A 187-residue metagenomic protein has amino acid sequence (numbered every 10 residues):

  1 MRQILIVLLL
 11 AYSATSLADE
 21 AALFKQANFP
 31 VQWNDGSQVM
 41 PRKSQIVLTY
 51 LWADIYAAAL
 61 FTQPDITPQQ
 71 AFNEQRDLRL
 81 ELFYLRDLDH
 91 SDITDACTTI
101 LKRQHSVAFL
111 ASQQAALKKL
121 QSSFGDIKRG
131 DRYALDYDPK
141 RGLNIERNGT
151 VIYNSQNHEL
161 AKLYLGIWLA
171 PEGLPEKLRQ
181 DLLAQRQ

Functional and structural regions predicted by a protein language model:
M1-I4: Positively charged n-region of N-terminal signal peptides that target proteins for export
A11-T15: N-terminal signal peptide c-region/cleavage motif recognized by signal peptidases
D19-N73: N-terminal structural module
D65-K140: Mid-length scaffold segments of soluble, non-membrane domains
R147-G149: Short strand-turn-strand beta-turns centered on an Asx-Gly dipeptide
I152-L178: Flexible glycine-rich active-site/ligand-binding loops centered on an Asp-His dyad
K177-Q187: Cysteine/selenocysteine-centered motifs that mediate thiol-based redox chemistry or coordinate metal-sulfur cofactors
